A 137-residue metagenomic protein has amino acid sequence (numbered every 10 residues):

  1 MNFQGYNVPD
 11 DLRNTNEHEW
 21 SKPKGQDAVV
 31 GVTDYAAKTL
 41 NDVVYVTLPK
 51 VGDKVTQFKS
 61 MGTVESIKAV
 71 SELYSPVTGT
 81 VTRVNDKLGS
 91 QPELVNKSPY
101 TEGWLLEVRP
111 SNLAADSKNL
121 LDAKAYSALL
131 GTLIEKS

Functional and structural regions predicted by a protein language model:
M1-Q57, K97-S98, E102-N112, K118-S137: Acidic, low-complexity mobile loops and tails
K50-M61, S75, T80-R83: Short, well-structured beta-strand-loop connectors
I67-E102: Mid-chain, well-packed structural core segment of small domains
